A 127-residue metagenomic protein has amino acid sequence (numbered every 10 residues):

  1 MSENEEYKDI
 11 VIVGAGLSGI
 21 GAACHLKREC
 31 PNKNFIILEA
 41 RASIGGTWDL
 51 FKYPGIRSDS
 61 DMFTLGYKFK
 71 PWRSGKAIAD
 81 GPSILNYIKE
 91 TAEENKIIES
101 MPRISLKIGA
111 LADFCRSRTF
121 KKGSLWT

Functional and structural regions predicted by a protein language model:
E3-E5, R28, R41, D113 (+1 more regions): Generic structural signal for beta-strand residues in well-ordered domains
E5-I37: N-terminal Rossmann-like FAD-binding beta1-loop-alpha1 element of flavoenzymes
L17, G21-A22, A42, S105 (+1 more regions): Short, flexible loop/turn elements at secondary-structure junctions
R28-N32, R41, E93-I97: Short, solvent-exposed loop/edge-beta patches enriched in aromatic
I36-E39, P102: A structural signal for short, well-ordered beta-strand segments and their strand-loop junctions that often border
A40-Y87: Glycine-rich active-site loop/strand segments that organize a redox cofactor
G75-T127: Feature captures the FAD/FMN-dependent oxidoreductase FAD-binding
